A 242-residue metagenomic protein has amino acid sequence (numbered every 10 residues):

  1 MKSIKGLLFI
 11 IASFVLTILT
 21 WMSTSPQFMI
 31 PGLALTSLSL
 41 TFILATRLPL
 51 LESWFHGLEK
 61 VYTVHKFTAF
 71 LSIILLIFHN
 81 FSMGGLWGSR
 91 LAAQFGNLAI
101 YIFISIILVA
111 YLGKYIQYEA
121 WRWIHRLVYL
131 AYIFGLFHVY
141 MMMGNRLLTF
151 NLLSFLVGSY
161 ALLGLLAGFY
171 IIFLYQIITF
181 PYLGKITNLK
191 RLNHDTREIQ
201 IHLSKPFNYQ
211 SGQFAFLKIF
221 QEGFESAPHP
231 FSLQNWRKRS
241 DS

Functional and structural regions predicted by a protein language model:
K2-G168, L183: Membrane-embedded alpha-helical bundles of multi-pass integral membrane proteins
A167-T179: Short boundary/loop segments of OB/S1/cold-shock single-stranded nucleic-acid-binding domains
I178-S242: Ferredoxin-reductase
